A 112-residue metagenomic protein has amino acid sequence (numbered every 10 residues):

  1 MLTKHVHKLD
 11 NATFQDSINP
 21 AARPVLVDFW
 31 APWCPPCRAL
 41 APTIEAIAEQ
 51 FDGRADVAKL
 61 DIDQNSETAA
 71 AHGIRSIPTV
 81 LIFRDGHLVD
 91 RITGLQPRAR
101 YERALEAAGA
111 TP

Functional and structural regions predicted by a protein language model:
M1-L26, W30-D56, Q64-A71, I77-T79 (+1 more regions): Proteins that catalyze or organize thiol-disulfide redox chemistry and the adjacent proteostasis machinery handling
K59: Conserved residues in the N-terminal Rossmann fold of short-chain dehydrogenase/reductase
